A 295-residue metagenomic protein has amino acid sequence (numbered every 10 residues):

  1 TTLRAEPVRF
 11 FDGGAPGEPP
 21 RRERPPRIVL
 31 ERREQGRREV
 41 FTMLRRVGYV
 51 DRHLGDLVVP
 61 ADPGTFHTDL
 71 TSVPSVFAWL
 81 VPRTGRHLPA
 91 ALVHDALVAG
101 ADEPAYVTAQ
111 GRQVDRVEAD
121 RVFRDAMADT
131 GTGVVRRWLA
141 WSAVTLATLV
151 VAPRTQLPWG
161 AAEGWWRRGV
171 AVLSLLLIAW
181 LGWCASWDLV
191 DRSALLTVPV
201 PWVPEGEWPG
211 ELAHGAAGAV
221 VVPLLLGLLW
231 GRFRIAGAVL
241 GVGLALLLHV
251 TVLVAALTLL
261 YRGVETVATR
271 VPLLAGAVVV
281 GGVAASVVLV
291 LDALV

Functional and structural regions predicted by a protein language model:
T1-V295: Extended terminal accessory/targeting regions
